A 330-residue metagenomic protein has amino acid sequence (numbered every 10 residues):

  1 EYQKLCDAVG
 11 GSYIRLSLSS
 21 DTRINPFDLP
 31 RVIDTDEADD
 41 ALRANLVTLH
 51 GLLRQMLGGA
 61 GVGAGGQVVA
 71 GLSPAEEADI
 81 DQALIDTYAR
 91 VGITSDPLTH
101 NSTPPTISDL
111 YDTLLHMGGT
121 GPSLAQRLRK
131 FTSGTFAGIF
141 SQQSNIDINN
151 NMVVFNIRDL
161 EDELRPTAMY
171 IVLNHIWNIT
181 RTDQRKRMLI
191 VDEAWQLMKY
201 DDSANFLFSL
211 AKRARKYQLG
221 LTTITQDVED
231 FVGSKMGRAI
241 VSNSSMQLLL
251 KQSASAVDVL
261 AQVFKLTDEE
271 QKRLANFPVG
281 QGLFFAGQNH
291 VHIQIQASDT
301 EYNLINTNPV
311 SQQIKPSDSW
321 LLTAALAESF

Functional and structural regions predicted by a protein language model:
Y2-Q3, V257: Short, well-ordered alpha-helical microsegments
Q3-S12, L16-S20, N25-L219, T223 (+4 more regions): P-loop NTPase motor domains
V228-F330: C-terminal regions of RecA-like/P-loop NTPase motor modules
